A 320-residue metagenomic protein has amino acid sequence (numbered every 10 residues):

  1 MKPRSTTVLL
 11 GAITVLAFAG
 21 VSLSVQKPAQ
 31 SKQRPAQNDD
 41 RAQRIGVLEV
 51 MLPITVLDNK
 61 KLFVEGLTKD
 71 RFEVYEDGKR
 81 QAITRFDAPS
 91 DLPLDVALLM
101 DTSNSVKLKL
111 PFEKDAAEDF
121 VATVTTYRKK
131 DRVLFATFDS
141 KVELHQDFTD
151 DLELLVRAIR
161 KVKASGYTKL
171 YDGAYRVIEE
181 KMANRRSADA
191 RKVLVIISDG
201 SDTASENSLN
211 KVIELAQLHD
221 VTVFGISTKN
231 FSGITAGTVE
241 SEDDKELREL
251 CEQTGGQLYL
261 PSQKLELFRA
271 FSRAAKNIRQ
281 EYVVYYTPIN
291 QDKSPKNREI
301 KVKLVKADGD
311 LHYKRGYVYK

Functional and structural regions predicted by a protein language model:
M1-I13: Bacterial N-terminal signal peptides that target proteins for export
L16-S24: C-terminal segment of classical bacterial N-terminal signal peptides
L23-K320: Scaffold/interface architecture of coatomer-like assemblies
